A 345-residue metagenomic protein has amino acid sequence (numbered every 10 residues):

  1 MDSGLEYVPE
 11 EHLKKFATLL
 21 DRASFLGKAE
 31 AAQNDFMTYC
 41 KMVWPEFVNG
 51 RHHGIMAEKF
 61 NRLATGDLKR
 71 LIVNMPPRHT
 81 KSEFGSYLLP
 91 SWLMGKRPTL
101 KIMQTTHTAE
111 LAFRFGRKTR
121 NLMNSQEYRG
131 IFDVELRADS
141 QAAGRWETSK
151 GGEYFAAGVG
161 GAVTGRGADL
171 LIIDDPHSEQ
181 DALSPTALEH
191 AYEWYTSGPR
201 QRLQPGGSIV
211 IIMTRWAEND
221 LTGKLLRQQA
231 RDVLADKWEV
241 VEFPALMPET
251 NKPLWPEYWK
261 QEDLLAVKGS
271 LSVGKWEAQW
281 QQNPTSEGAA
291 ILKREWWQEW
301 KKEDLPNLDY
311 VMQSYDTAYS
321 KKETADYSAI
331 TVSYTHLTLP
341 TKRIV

Functional and structural regions predicted by a protein language model:
M1-K69: N-terminal accessory segments
N74-P76, K81-E127: Conserved P-loop
T105-V163: Conserved nucleotide-state-sensing and coupling region of NTP-binding domains
G144-T186, Y192: Conserved RecA-like ASCE ATPase "motif II neighborhood" in helicase/translocase motors
P176-M247: Signature of the SF2 helicase/ATPase Hel1-core->accessory helical subdomain module
E249-T317: ATPase catalytic-site recognition across NTP-hydrolyzing enzymes
Y315-S328: An active-site-proximal beta-strand-loop segment
T335-T341: Conserved small/polar residues in nucleotide/adenosyl-binding loops
